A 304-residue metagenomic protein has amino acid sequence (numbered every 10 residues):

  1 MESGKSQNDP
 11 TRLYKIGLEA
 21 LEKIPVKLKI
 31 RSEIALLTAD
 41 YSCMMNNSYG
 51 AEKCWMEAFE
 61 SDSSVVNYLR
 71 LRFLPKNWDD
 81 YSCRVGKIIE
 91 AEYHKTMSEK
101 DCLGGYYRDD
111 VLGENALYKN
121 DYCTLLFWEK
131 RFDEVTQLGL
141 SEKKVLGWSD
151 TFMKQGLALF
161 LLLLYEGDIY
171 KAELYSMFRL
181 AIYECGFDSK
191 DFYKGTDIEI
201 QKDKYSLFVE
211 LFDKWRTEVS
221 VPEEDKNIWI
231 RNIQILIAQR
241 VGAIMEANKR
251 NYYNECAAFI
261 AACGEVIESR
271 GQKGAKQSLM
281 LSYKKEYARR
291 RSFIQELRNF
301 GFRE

Functional and structural regions predicted by a protein language model:
M1-E304: Eukaryote-biased, non-catalytic alpha-solenoid scaffold regions
